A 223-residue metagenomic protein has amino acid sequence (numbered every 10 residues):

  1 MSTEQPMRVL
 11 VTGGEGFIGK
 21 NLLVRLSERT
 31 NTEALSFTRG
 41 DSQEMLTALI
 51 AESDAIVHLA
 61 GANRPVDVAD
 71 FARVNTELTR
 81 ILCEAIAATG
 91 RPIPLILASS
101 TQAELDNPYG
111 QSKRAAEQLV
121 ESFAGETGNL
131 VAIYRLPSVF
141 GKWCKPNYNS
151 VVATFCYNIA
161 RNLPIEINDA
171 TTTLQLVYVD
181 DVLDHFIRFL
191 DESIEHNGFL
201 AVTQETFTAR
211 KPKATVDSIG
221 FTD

Functional and structural regions predicted by a protein language model:
M7-S27: N-terminal Rossmann NAD(P)H-binding glycine-rich loop of SDR-like oxidoreductase domains
T12, I56-A60, L95-S100, Y134-L136: SDR active-site strand-loop-helix element
T32-G40: Conserved glycine-rich Rossmann-like NAD(P)H-binding loop of the short-chain dehydrogenase/reductase
G40-T89, S100-D106: NAD(P)H-binding glycine-rich loop region in Rossmannoid oxidoreductase-like domains and their noncatalytic homologs
A72-T76, D106-R114, K145-N149, L176: Short-chain dehydrogenase/reductase
E77-T127, V131-Y134: Conserved Rossmann-fold NAD(P)-dependent oxidoreductase catalytic core, especially the SDR/UDP-sugar
E121-I133, P137-L174, V179-D191: NAD(P)-dependent short-chain dehydrogenase/reductase
R188-D223: Mid/C-terminal beta-alpha module of Rossmann-like enzyme folds, strongest in SDR-family dehydrogenases/epimerases
